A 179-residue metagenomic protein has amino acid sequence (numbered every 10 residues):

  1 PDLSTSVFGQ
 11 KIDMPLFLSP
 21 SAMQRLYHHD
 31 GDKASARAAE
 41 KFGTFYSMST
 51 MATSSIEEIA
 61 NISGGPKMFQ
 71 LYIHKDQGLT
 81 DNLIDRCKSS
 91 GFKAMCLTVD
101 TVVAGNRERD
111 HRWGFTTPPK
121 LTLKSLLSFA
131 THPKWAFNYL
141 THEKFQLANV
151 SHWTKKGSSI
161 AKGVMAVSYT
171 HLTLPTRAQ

Functional and structural regions predicted by a protein language model:
P1-Q10, P118-Y169: An N-cap/entry alpha-helix motif that binds or orients negatively charged groups
P1-V102: N-terminal capping/small domains of soluble enzymes
N61, N82, R109, W113 (+3 more regions): Charged/polar, solvent-exposed surface patches and flexible loops
N106-L121: Glycine/aspartate-rich loop-and-adjacent alpha/beta segment that forms the canonical ThDP
T170-T176: Conserved small/polar residues in nucleotide/adenosyl-binding loops
